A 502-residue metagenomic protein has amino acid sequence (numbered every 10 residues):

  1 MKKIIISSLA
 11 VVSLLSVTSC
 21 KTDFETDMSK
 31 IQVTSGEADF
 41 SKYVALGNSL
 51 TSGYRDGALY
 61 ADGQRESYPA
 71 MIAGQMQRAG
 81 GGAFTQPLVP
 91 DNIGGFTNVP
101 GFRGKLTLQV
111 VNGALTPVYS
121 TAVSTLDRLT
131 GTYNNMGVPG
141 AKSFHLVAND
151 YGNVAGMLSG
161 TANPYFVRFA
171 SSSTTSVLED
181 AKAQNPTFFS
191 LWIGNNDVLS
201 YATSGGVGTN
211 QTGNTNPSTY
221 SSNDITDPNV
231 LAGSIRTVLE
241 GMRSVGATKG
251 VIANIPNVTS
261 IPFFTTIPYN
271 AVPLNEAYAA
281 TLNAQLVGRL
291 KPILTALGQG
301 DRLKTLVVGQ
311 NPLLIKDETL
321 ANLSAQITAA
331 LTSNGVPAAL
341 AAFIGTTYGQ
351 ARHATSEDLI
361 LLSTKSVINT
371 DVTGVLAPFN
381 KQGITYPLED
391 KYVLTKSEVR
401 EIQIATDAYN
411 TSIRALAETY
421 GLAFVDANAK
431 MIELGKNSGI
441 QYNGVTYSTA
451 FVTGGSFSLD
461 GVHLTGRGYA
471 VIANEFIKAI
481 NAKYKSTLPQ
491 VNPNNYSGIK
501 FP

Functional and structural regions predicted by a protein language model:
M1-I4: Positively charged n-region of N-terminal signal peptides that target proteins for export
V11-V12: Repetitive helical segments and hydrophobic/amphipathic motifs
L15-S19: C-terminal motif of bacterial Sec signal peptides marking the signal peptidase cleavage site
K21-P502: Conserved active-site regions of diverse hydrolases
